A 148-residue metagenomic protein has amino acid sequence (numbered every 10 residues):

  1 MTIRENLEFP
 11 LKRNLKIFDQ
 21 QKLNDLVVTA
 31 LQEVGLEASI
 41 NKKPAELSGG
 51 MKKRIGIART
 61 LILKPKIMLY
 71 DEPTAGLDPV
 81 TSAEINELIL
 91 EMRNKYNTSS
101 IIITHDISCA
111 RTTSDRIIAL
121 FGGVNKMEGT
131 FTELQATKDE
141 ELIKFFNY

Functional and structural regions predicted by a protein language model:
R4-K12: Short helical segment in ABC ATPase nucleotide-binding domains corresponding to the A-loop/adjacent helical element
Q20-S39: Conserved ABC ATPase "signature" region
K43-L47, M51: Conserved ABC ATPase signature
I62-K66: A short, proline-enriched helix->beta-strand linker immediately N-terminal to the Walker B motif in ABC-type P-loop
M68-D71: Catalytic Walker B motif of ABC-type/P-loop ATPase nucleotide-binding domains
P79-T81: Helix N-cap at the start of a conserved alpha-helix in ABC-type nucleotide-binding domains
